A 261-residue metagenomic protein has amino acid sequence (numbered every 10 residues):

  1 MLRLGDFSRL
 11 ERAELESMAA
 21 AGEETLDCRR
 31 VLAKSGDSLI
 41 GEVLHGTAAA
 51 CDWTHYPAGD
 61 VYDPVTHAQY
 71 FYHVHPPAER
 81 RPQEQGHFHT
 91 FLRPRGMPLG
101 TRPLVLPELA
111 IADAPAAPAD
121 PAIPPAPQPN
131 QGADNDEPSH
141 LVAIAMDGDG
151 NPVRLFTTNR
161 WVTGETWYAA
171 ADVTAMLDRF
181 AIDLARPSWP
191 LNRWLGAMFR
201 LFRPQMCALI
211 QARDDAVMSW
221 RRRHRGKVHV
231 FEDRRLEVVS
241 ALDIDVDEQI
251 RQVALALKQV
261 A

Functional and structural regions predicted by a protein language model:
M1-P64: N-terminal domain-onset segments
M1-R3, M97-G100, L106-D113, V246-A261: Short amphipathic alpha-helical segments
R9-E23, R30, G41-E42, V142-I144 (+7 more regions): Polar/charged alpha-helical tracts
A13-E16, E23, D27, P118 (+4 more regions): Alpha-helix boundary/N-cap detector
A58-V153: Aromatic- and glycine-enriched beta-alpha-beta binding-site module
A78-R80, R93-G100, G164, A169 (+4 more regions): Amphipathic alpha-helical interaction segments
G150-A185: Domain-level detector of nuclease and nuclease-like folds in predominantly extracellular/periplasmic contexts
W189-A261: Long, compositionally biased interface segments
